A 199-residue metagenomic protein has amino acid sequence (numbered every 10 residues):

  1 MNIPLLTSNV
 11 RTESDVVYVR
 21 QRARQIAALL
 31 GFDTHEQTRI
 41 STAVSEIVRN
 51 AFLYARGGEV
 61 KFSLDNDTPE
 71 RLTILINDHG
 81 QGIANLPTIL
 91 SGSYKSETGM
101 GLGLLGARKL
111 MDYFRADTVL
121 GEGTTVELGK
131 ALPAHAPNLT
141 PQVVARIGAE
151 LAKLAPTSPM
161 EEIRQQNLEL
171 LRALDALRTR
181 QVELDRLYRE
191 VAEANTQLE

Functional and structural regions predicted by a protein language model:
M1-L6, V48-A152: Conserved beta-strand-loop-beta-strand hairpin that lines the nucleotide-binding pocket of ATP/GTP-utilizing enzymes
M1-N9, A23-A27: Generic N-terminal amphipathic, Lys/Arg-enriched alpha-helix
T7-Y18: STAS-typified acidic loop motif
T12, I40, P156-P159: The cytosolic transmitter module of two-component sensor histidine kinases
V17-E46: Conserved short strand/loop->alpha-helix "switch" segment adjacent to the catalytic nucleotide/phosphoryl-transfer site
R146-E199: Amphipathic alpha-helical coiled-coil "transmission" helices that mediate dimerization and conformational coupling
